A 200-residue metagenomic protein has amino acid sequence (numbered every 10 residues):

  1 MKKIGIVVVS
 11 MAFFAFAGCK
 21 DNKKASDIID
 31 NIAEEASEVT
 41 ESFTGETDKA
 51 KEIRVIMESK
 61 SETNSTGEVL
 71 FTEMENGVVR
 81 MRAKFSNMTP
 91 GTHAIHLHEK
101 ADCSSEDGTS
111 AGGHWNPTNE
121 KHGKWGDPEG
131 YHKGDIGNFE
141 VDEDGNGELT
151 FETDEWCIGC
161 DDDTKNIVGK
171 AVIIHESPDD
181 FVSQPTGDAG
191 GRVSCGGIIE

Functional and structural regions predicted by a protein language model:
K2-V9: Sec-dependent signal peptide recognition, specifically the positively charged N-region followed immediately by
M11-F13: Non-catalytic terminal regions with compositionally biased, polar/charged low complexity
A15-G18: C-terminal motif of bacterial Sec signal peptides marking the signal peptidase cleavage site
K20-T92, L97-E200: N-terminal leader/targeting pre-sequences
